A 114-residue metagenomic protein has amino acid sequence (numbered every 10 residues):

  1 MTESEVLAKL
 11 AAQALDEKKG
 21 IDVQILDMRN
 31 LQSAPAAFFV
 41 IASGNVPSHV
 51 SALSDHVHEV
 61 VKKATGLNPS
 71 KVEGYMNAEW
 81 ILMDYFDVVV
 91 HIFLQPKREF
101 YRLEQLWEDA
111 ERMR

Functional and structural regions predicted by a protein language model:
M1-P35, S43-I81, Q95-K97, L103-R114: Polybasic/polar functional segments that serve as interface/processing modules
A37, D87: Conserved acidic residues
M83-Y85: Active-site beta-strand termini and strand-to-loop segments that position acidic
